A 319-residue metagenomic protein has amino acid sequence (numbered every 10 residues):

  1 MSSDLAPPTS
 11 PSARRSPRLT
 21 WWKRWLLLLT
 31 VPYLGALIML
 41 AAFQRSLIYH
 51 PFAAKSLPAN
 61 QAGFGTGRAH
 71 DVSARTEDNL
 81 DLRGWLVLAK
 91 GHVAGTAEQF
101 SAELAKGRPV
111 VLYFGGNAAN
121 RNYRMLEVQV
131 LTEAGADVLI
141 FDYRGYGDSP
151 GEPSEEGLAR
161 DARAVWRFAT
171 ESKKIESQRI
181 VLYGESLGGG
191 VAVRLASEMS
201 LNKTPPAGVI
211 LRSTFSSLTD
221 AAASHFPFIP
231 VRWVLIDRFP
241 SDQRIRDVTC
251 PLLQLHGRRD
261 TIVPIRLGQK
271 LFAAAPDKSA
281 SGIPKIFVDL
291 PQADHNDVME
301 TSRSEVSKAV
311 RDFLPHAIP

Functional and structural regions predicted by a protein language model:
L28-R75, A89-G91: An N-terminal hydrophobic leader/cap segment in hydrolases
E77, D81-A169: Membrane-embedded segments
E127, S241, C250, P264-A274 (+1 more regions): Short alpha-helix in the alpha/beta-hydrolase fold that links the catalytic acid
F168-S172, Q178-F226, I236: Primarily recognizes the serine-hydrolase "nucleophile elbow" in alpha/beta-hydrolase and SGNH/GDSL folds
D247-V248, Q254-H256, D260: Short beta-strand/loop motif that positions the catalytic acidic residue of the alpha/beta-hydrolase fold
R259-V263, N296-D297: Acidic catalytic loop of the alpha/beta-hydrolase fold
Q269-D297: Catalytic histidine neighborhood in serine/cysteine hydrolases with alpha/beta-hydrolase-type architecture
M299-D312: Post-His helix in hydrolase/transferase enzymes
